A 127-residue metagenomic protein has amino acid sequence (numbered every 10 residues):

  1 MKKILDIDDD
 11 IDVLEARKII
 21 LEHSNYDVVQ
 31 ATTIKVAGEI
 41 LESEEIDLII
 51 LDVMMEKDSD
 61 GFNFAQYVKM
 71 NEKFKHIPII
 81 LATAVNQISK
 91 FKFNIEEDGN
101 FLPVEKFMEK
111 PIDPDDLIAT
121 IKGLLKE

Functional and structural regions predicted by a protein language model:
D8: Conserved acidic carboxylate
I11-V29: Two-component/phosphorelay signaling modules centered on CheY-like receiver
Q30-L48: Acidic, metal-coordinating helix/loop segments flanking the phosphotransfer/catalytic sites of two-component signaling
E39, F62-K75: Short amphipathic alpha-helix used as the core "switch/output" element in two-component signaling
E45-D47, K73-P78: His-Asp phosphorelay/catalytic-motif detector in bacterial-type signaling
D52-V53: Active-site residues of response regulator receiver
D60-N63, V85-M108, D115, A119: Alpha4 helix (beta4-alpha4-beta5 surface) of REC/receiver domains from two-component response regulators
